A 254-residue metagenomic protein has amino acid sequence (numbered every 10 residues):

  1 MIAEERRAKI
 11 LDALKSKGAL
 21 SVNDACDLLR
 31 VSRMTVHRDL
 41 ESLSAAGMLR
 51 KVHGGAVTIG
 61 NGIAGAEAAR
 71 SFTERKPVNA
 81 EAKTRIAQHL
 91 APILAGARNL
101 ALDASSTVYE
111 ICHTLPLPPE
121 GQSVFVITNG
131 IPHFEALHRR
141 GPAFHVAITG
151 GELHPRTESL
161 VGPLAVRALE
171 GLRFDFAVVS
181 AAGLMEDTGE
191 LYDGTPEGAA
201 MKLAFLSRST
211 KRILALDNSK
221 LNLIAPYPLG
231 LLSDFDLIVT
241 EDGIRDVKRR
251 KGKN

Functional and structural regions predicted by a protein language model:
I2-D12, L20-A25, R30-R33, S44-A45 (+2 more regions): Conserved phosphate- and dinucleotide-binding cores of soluble alpha/beta proteins, encompassing both enzyme active
I2-E5, K9, K15-N23, D27-L28 (+4 more regions): HTH-adjacent hinge/linker in prokaryotic transcriptional regulators
G60, A104, L216: Pocket-edge structural micro-motifs
N79, L102, G189-D193: Short, glycine-rich nucleotide/cofactor-binding loops
S105-Y109: Gly/Ser/Thr-rich loops at beta-strand to alpha-helix junctions that form or flank small-molecule/cofactor-binding
V124-V126: Beta-solenoid repeat scaffold
